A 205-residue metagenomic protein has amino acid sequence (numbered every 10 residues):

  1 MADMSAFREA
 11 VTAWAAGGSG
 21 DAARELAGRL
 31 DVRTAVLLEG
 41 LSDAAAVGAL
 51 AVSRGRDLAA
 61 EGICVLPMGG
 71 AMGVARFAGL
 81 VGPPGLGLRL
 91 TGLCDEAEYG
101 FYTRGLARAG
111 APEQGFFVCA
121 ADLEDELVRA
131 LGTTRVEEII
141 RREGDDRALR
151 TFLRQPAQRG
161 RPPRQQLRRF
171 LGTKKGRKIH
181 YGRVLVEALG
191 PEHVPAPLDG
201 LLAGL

Functional and structural regions predicted by a protein language model:
M1-L205: Acidic, divalent-metal-binding catalytic cores of TOPRIM and closely related two-metal-ion phosphodiester/pyrophosphate
